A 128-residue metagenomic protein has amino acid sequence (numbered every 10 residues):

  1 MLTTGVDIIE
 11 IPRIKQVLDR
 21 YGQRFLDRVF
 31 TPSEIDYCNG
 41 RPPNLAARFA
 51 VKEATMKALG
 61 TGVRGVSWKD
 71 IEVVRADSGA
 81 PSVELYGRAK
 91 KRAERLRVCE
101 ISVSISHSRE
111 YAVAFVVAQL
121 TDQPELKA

Functional and structural regions predicted by a protein language model:
M1-A128: Core catalytic alpha/beta fold that binds nucleotide/phospho-ligands
